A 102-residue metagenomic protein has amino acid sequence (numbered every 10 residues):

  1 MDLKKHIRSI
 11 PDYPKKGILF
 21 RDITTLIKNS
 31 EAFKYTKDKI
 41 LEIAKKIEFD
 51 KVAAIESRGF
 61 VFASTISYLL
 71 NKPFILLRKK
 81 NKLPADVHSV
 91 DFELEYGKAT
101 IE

Functional and structural regions predicted by a protein language model:
M1-E102: PRPP-associated nucleotide enzymes
